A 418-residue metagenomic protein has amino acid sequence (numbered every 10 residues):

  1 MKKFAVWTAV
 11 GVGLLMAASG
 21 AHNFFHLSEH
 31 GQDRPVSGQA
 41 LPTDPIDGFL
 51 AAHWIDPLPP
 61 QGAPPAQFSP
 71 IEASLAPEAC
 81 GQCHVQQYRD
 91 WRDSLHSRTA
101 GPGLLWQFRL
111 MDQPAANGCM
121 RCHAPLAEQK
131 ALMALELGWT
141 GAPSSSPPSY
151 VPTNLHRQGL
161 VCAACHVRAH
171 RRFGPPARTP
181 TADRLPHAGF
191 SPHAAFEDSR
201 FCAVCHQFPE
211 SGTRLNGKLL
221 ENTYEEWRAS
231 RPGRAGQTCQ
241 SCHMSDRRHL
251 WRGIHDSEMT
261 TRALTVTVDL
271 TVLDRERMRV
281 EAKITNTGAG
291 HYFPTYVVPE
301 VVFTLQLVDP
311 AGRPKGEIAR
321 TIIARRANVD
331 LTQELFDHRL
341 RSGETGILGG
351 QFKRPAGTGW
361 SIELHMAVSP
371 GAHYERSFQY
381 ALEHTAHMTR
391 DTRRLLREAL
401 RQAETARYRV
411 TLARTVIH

Functional and structural regions predicted by a protein language model:
M1-L75, K130, R248-H418: N-terminal export/targeting leaders of redox proteins
W7, L15-F196, A203-V204, E210-G233: Sequence context of c-type cytochrome heme-c attachment sites
T99-A100, A235, M259, V416: Amphipathic alpha-helical interaction segments
N117-A124, C202-C205, M244, R320-N328 (+1 more regions): Noncatalytic linker/hinge segments flanking ATPase motor cores
R200, F208-S241, S245-T265, K283: A contiguous, surface-exposed recognition patch within enzymatic or periplasmic domains that forms
